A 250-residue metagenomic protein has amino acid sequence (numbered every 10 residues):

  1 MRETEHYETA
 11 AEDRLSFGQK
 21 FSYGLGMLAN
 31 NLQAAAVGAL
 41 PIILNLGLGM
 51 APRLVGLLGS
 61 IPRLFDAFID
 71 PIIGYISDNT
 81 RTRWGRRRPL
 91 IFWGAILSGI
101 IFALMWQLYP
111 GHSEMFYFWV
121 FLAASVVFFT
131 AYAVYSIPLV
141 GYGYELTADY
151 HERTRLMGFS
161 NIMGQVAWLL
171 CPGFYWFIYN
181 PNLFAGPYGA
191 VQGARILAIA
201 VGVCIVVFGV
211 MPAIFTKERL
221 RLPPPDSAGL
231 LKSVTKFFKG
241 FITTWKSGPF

Functional and structural regions predicted by a protein language model:
R2-F250: Membrane-embedded alpha-helical bundles of multi-pass transporters/translocases, especially carrier/permease families
